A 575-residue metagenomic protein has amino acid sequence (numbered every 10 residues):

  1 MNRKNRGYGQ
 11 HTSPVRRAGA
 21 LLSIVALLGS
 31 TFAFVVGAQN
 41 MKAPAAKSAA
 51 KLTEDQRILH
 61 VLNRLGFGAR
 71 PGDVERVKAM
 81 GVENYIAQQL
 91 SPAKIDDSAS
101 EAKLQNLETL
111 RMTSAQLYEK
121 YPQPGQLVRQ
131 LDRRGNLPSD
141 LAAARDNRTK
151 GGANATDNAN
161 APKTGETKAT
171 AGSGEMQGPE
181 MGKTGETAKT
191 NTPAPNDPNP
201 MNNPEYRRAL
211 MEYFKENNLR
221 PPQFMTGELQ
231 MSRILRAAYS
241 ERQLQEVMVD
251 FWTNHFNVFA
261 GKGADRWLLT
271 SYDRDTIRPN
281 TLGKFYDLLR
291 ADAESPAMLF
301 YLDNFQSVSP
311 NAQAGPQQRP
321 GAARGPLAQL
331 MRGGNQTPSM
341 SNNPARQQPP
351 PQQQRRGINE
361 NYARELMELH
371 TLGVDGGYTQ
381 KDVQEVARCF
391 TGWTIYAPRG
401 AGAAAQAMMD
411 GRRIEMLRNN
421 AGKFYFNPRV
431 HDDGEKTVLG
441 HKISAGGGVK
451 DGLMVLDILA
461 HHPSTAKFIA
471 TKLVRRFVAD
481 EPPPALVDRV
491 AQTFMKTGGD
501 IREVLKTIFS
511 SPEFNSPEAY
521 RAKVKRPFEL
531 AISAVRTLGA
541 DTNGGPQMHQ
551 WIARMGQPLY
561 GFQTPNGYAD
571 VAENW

Functional and structural regions predicted by a protein language model:
M1-V15: N-terminal secretory signal peptides that target proteins for export/translocation
G19-A33: Bacterial N-terminal signal peptides
Q39-A46, K51-L52, L59, N63-P71 (+7 more regions): Flexible, low-complexity segments enriched for small/polar residues
P44-A49, P71-E75, L219-R220, S232-S240 (+10 more regions): Second-shell loop/turn segments in exported
E54-V61, R70-D73, K78-I86, Y206 (+20 more regions): Stable alpha-helical elements in mature extracytoplasmic
P71-F251, H255, A260-S271, D275-N280 (+4 more regions): N-terminal accessory alpha/beta regions
L244-G261, E294-M298, C389-G392, S444-V449 (+1 more regions): Glycine-rich, acidic and aromatic/proline-enriched surface loops and short helix-turn segments that act as binding
T379, Q384-D451: Long, well-ordered, tryptophan-enriched scaffold segments
